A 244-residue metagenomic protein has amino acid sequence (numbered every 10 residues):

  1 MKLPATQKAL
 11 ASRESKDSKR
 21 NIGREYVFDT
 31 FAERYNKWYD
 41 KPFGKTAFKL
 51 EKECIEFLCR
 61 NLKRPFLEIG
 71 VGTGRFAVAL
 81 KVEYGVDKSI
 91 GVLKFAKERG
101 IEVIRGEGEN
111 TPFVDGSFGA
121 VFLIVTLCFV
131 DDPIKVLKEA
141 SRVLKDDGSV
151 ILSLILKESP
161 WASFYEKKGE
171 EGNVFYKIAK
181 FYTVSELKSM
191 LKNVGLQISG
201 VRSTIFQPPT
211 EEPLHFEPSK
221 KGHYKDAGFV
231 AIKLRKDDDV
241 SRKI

Functional and structural regions predicted by a protein language model:
K2-L3, R13-N61, R75, V92 (+2 more regions): Conserved class I S-adenosyl-L-methionine
L67-N110: Class I SAM-dependent methyltransferase SAM/SAH-binding core
F122: A conserved beta-strand element that flanks and buttresses the S-adenosyl-L-methionine
V125-C128: Short catalytic micro-motifs in class I SAM-dependent methyltransferases
I134-D146: A short glycine-rich, Lys/Arg-flanked "PGG" loop and its adjoining helix->strand segment in the class I
S149-I178: Conserved class I S-adenosyl-L-methionine
I178-G195, S199-V201: Short alpha-helix
I198-I244: A C-terminal cap/extension of S-adenosyl-L-methionine-dependent methyltransferases that defines the acceptor-substrate
